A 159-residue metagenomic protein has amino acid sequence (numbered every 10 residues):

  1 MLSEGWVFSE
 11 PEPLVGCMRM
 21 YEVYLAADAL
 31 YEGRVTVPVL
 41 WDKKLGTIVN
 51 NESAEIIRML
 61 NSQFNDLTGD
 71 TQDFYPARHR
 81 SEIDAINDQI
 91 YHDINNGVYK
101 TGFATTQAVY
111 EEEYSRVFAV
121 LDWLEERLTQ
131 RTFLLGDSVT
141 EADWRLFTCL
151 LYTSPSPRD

Functional and structural regions predicted by a protein language model:
M1, I83, S138, W144-F147: Short, thiol/selenol-centered motifs that function as redox-active sites or metal-ligating centers
M1-E125, T129-Q130, L134: GST-like domain detector, emphasizing the conserved glutathione-binding G-site in the N-terminal thioredoxin-like
S53-I56, E141-A142, L146-C149: Short runs of predominantly hydrophobic/aromatic residues within well-ordered alpha helices that form helix-helix
N87, L128, R145-L151: Generic secondary-structure microfeatures
Y152-D159: Conserved small/polar residues in nucleotide/adenosyl-binding loops
